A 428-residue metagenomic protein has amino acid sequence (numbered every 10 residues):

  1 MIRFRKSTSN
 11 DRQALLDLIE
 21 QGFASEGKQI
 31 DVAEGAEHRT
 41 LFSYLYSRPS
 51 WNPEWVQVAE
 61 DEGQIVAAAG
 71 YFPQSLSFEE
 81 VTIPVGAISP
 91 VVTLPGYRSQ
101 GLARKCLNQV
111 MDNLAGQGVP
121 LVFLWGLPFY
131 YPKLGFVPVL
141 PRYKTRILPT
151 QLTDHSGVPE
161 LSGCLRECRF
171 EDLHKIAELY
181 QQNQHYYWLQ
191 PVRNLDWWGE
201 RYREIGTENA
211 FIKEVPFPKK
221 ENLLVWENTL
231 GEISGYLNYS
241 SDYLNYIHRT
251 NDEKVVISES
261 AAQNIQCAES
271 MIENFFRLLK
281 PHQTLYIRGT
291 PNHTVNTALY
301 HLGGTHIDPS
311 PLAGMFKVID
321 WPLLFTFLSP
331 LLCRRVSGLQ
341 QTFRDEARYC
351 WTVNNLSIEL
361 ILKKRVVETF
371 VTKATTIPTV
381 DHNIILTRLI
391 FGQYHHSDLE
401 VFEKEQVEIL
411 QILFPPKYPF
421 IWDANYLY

Functional and structural regions predicted by a protein language model:
M1-P73, E80-I83, A87, D154-I205 (+2 more regions): Short amphipathic alpha-helix that is part of the acyltransferase structural core
E54-W55, K220-N222, Y394: Short loop/turn microsegments at loop-to-beta-strand junctions
V58, Q64-Q74, A87-V92, V225 (+1 more regions): Conserved beta-strand in the GNAT
P90-T93, S99-D112, Q263-R277: Conserved acetyl-CoA-binding loop-helix of GNAT-fold acetyltransferases
L107, D112-G126, K280-P291: Conserved GNAT acetyl-CoA-binding A-motif
F129: Cytosolic ligand/metal-binding cores
V137-H155, H248-Y428: Active-site/acyl-donor-binding loops of N-acyltransferases
R142-V256, I265, N274, L278 (+1 more regions): Amide-forming acyltransferase catalytic core, primarily the GNAT-like/NAT-type and related acyltransferase folds
